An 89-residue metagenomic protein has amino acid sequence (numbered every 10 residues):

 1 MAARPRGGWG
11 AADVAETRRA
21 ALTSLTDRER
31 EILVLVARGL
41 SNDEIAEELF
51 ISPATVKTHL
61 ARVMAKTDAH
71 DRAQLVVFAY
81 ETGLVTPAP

Functional and structural regions predicted by a protein language model:
M1, A15-E16, H59, A69: Intrinsically disordered, low-complexity regions enriched in serine, threonine, proline and polar/charged residues
A3-L35, T86-A88: Regulatory hinge/linker segments at domain boundaries that couple sensory/effector modules to output domains
R6, M64-P89: Basic, Lys/Arg-enriched C-terminal extension of HTH/homeodomain DNA-binding domains
V34, T58, V77: DNA-binding alpha-helical recognition surfaces that contact promoter or target DNA
L35-A37, A54, Y80: Short amphipathic helical patch at the helix-1/turn junction of helix-turn-helix
S41-Q74: Recognition helix of helix-turn-helix DNA-binding domains
